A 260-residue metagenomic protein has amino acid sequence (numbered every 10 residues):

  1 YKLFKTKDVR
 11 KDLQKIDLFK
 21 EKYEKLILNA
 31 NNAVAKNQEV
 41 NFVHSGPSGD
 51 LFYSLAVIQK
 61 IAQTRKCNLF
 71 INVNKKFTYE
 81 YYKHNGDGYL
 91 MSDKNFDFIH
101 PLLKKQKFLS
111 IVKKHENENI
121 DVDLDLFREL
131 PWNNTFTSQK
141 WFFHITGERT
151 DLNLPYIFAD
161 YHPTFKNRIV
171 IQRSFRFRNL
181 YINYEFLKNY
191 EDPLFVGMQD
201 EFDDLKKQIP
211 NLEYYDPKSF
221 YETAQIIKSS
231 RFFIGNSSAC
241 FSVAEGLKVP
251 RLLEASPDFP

Functional and structural regions predicted by a protein language model:
Y1-P260: Catalytic machinery of carbohydrate-active enzymes, primarily nucleotide-sugar-dependent glycosyltransferases
